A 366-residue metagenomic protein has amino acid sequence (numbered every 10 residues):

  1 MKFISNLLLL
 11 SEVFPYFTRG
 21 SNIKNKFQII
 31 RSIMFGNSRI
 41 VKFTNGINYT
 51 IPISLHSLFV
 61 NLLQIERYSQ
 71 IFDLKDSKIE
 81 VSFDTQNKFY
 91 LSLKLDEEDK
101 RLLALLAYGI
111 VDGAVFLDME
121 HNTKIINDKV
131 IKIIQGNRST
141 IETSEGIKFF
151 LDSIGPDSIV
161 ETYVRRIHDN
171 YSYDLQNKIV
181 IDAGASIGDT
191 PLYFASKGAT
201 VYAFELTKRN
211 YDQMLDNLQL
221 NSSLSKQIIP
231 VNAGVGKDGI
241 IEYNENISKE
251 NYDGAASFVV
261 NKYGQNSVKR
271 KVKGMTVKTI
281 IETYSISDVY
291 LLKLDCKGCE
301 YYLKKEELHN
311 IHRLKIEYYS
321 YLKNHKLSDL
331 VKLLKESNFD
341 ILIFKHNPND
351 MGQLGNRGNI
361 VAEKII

Functional and structural regions predicted by a protein language model:
M1-I366: Phosphate/nucleotide-binding beta-alpha loop and adjacent structural elements of enzyme active sites
